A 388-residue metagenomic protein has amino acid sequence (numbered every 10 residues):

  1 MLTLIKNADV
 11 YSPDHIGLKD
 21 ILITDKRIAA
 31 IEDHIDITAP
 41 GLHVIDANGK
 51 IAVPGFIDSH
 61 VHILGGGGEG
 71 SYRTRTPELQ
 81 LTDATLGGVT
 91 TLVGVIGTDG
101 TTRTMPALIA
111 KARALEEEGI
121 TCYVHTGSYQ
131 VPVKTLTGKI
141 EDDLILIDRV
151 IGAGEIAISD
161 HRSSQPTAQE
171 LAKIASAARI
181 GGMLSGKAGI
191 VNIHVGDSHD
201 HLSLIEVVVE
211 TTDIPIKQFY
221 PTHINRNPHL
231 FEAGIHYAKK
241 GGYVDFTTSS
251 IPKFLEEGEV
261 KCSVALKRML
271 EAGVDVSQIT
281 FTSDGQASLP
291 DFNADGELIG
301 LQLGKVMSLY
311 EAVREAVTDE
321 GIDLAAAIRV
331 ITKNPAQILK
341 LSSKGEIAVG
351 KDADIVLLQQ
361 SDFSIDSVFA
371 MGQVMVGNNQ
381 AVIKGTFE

Functional and structural regions predicted by a protein language model:
M1-T3, D9-V53: Histidine-rich, glycine-flanked metal-binding segment
A8, D25-I28, I347-E388: C-terminal cap of metal-dependent C-N hydrolases
A8, I21, K26, G49 (+10 more regions): Divalent metal-coordination and catalytic microenvironments
I37, A47-A110: Metal-associated gating/positioning segment near the N- to mid-region
G67, S71-T74, L79-G94, D143-S164 (+5 more regions): Active-site gating loops and adjacent loop-to-helix segments of metal-dependent hydrolytic enzymes
L79-T104, A110-P132, I147-H161, M183-D197 (+1 more regions): Divalent metal-dependent hydrolysis catalytic cores, especially in the metallo-beta-lactamase
A177-P290, L298-I299: Active-site core of metal-dependent hydrolases
E271-L358: His/Asp/Glu-enriched, well-ordered alpha-helical/loop segment that forms or immediately abuts the divalent-metal
